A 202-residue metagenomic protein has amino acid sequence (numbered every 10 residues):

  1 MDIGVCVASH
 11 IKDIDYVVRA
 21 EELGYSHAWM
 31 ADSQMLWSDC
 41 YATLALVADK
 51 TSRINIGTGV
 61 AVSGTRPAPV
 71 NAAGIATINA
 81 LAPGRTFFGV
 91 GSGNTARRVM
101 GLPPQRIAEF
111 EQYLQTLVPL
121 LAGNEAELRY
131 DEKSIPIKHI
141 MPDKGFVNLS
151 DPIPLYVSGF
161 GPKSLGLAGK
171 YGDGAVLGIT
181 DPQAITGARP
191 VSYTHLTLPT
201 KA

Functional and structural regions predicted by a protein language model:
M1-T58, I153, H195: N-terminal beta1-alpha1-beta2 module of alpha/beta enzyme domains
D2-A8, P67-K144, L167, A175-P190: Flexible, glycine-rich active-site loops centered on histidine and acidic residues that chelate a metal or position
C6-V7, D32, V62, V157-F160 (+1 more regions): Short beta-strand->loop
V18, A45, A76, L165-G169: Alpha-helical segments flanking ligand/cofactor-binding loops in enzyme cores
E22, D49, A80-L81, K170: Residues at the C-terminal ends
S26, D173-V176: Receiver (REC) domain switch/active-site residues of two-component response regulators
Q34-W37, S63-P67: Short, small-residue-enriched loops and turns at beta-alpha junctions that line or gate enzyme active sites
T194-T200: Conserved small/polar residues in nucleotide/adenosyl-binding loops
